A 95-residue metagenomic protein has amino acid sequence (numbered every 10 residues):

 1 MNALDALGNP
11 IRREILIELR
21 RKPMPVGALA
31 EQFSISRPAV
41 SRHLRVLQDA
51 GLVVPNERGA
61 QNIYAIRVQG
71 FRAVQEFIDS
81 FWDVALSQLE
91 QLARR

Functional and structural regions predicted by a protein language model:
N2-S36, N62-R72: N-terminal helix-turn-helix DNA-binding core of bacterial DNA-binding proteins
A3-N9, P55, D83-L86, L92: Catalytic cores of transferase enzymes with a strong primary signal for eukaryotic protein kinases
D5, I17, Q48, V54 (+2 more regions): A cross-family signal for key residues in well-ordered alpha-helices that form functional helical elements
P23-M24, Q48, D79: Residue-level detector of secondary-structure transition/capping positions
L44-R45: Short, hydrophobic-biased segments on the C-terminal half of alpha helices that form "recognition helices"
Q48-G59, A65: Beta-hairpin "wing" of winged helix-turn-helix
R72-R95: Amphipathic alpha-helical dimerization/coiled-coil segments that flank or bridge DNA-binding/regulatory modules
